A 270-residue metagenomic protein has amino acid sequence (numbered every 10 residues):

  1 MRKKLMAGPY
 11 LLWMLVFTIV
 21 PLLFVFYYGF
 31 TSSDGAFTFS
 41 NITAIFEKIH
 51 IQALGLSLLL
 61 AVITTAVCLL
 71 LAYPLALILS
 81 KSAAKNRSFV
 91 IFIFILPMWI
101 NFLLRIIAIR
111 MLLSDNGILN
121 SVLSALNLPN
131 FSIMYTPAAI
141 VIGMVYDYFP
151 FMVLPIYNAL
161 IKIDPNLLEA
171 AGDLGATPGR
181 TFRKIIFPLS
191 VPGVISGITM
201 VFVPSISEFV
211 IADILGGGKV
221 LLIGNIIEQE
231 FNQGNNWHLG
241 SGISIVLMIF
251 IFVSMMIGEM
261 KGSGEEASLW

Functional and structural regions predicted by a protein language model:
K4-Y10, V20, F24, Y28 (+2 more regions): C-terminal transmembrane helix and the adjacent membrane-cytosol boundary/short C-terminal tail of inner/organellar
L5-L11, Q52-L56, I118, S124-F151 (+3 more regions): Loop-to-helix entry region at the N-terminal start of transmembrane alpha-helices in multi-pass membrane transporters
P9-T18, F92, L96, Y146 (+2 more regions): Transmembrane alpha-helices
L12-H50, L112-N116, G217, E265-W270: Short membrane-interfacial helix/loop motifs at transmembrane-helix boundaries
P21-Y27, M152-V153, G193-E228: Non-cytoplasmic
F39, T43, I106-V145, G179 (+1 more regions): Membrane-interfacial helix termini and adjacent extracytoplasmic/periplasmic loops of multi-pass transporters
I42-I49, F209-S263: Interhelical loop and adjacent transmembrane-helix boundary motif in polytopic membrane transport permeases
I63-F94, L168, M256, M260: Transmembrane-helix boundary motif in ABC transporter permease subunits
